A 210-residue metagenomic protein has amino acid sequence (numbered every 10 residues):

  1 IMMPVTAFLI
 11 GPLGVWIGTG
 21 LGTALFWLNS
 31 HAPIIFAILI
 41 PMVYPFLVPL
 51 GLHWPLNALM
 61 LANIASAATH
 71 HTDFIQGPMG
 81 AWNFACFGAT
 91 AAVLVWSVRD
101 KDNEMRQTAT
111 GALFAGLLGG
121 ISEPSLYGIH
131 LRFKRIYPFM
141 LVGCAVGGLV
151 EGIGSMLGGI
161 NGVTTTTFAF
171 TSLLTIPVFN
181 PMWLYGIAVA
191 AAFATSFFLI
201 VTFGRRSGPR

Functional and structural regions predicted by a protein language model:
I1-V48: Core mid-bundle transmembrane helix pairs that form the ion/substrate translocation pathway in diverse multi-pass
M2, T6, F36, I40 (+13 more regions): Alpha-helical transmembrane segments in multi-pass membrane proteins
F8-L21, L52-P55, A68-H70, A91 (+3 more regions): Transmembrane helix-loop junctions in multi-pass membrane proteins
L25-L39, T69-I75, D102-E104, R135-I136 (+1 more regions): Membrane-interfacial loop-to-helix junctions in multi-pass transporters
S30, V93, K101, P124-R210: Transmembrane alpha-helical segments and their short flanking loops that form helix-hairpins/helix-helix interfaces
P41-H53, A67-H70, F74, A115-G119 (+1 more regions): Transmembrane alpha-helix interface/packing and boundary motifs in multi-pass membrane proteins, characterized by
L52, L56-M60, W82-A92, F114 (+2 more regions): Pore- and pathway-forming membrane helices of multi-pass small-molecule/ion transporters and channels
L61-C144: Helix-loop-helix junctions within the multi-pass membrane cores of secondary transporters/permeases
